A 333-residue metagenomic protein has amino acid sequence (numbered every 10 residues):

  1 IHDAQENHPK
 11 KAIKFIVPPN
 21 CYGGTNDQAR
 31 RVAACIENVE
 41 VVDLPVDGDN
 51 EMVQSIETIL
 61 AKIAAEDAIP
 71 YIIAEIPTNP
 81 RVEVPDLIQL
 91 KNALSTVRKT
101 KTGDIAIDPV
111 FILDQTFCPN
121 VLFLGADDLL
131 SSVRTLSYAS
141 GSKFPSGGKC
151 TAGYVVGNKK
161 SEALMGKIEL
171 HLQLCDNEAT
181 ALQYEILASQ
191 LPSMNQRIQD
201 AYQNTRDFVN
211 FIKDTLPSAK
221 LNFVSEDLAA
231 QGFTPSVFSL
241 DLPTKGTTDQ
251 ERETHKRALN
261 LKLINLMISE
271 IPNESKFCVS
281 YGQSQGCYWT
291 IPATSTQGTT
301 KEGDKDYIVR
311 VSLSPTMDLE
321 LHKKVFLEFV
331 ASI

Functional and structural regions predicted by a protein language model:
I1-N20, V32-A34, L87, S95-T102 (+2 more regions): Phosphate-/polyanion-interacting regions in eukaryotic proteins
H2-K213: Conserved PLP-enzyme active-site core in the AAT-like
A74, L113, L240, V311-L313: Conserved beta-strand positions
L136-D304, L313-D318, V325, S332-I333: Active-site C-terminal subdomain of aminotransferase-like
